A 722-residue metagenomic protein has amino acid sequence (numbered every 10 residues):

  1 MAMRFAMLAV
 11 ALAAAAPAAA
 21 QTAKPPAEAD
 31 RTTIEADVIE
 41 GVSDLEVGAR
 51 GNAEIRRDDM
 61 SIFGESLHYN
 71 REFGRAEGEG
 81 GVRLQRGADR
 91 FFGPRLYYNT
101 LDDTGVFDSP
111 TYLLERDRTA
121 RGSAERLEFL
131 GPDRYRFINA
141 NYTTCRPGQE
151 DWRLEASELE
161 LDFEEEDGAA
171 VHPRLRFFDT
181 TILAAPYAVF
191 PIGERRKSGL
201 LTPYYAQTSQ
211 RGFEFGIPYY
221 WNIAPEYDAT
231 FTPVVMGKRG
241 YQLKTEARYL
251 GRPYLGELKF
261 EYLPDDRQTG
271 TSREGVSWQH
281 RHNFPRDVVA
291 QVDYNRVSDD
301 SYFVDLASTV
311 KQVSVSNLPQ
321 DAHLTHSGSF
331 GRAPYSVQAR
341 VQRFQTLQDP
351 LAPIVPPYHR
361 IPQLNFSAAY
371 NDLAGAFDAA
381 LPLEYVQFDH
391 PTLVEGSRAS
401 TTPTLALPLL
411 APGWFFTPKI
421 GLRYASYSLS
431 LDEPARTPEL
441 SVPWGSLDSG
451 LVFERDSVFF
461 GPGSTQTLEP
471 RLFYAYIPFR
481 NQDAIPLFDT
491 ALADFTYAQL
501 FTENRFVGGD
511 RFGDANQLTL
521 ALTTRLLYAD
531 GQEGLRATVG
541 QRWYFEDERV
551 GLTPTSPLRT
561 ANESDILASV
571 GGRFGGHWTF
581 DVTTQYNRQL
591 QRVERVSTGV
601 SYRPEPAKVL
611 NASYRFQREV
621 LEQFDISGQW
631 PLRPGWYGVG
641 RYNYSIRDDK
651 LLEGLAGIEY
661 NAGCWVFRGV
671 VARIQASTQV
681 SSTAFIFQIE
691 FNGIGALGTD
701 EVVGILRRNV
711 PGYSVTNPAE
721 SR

Functional and structural regions predicted by a protein language model:
M1-M7: Bacterial N-terminal signal peptides that target proteins for export
A15-A16: N-terminal signal peptide c-region/cleavage motif recognized by signal peptidases
Q21-T143: Charged (often Lys/Glu-rich) extended helix/loop segments that serve as interaction or gating elements
D89-V106, P110-T143, P147-E158, D162-R722: Outer-membrane beta-barrel proteins and related beta-barrel translocases across Gram-negative bacteria
